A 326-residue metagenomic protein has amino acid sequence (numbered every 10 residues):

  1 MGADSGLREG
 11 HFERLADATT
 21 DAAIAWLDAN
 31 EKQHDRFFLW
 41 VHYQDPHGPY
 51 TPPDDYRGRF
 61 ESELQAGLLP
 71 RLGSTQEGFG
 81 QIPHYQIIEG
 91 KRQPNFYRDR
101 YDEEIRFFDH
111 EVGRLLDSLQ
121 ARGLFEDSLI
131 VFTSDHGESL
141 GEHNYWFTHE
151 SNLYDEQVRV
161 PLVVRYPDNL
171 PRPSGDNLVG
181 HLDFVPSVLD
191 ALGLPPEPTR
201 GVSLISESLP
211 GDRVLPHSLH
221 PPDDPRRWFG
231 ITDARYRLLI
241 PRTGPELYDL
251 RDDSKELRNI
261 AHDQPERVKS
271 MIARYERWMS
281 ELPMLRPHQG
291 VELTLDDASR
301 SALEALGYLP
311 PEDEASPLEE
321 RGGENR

Functional and structural regions predicted by a protein language model:
M1-R326: Catalytic domains that recognize anionic headgroups
